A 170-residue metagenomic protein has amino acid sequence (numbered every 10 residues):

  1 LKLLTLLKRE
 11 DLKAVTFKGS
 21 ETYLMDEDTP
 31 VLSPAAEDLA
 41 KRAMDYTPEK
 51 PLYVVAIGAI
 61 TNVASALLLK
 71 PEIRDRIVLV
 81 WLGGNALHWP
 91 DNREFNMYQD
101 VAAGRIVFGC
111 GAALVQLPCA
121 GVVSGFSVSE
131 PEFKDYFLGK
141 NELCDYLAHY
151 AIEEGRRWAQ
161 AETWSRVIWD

Functional and structural regions predicted by a protein language model:
L1-D170: N-terminal acidic, glycine/proline-rich low-complexity segments
